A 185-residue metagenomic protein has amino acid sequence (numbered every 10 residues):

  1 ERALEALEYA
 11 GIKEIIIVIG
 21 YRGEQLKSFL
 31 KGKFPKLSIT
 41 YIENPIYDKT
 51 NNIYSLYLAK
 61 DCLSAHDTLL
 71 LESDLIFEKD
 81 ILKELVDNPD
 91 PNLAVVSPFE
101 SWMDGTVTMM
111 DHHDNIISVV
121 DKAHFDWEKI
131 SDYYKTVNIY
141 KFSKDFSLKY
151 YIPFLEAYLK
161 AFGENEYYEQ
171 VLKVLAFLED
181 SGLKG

Functional and structural regions predicted by a protein language model:
E1-H66: Conserved N-terminal catalytic core of the sugar/cofactor nucleotidyltransferase
I19, E72, V96: Short beta-strand/turn micro-motifs composed of small residues that flank or help shape donor/cofactor-binding pockets
Q25-S28, D80, V171: Phosphate- and divalent-cation-binding pockets in alpha/beta enzyme and binding domains that engage nucleotide-derived
S38-T40, N115, G182-K184: Conserved beta-strand segments of alpha/beta enzyme cores
H66-I76: Short beta-strand-to-loop acidic/aromatic patch adjacent to the donor-nucleotide binding site
E78-Y158: Conserved core of the sugar-phosphate nucleotidyltransferase
K160-E169: An accessory alpha-helical subdomain
K173-G185: Catalytic donor-sugar/metal-binding loop of nucleotide-sugar-dependent glycosyltransferases
